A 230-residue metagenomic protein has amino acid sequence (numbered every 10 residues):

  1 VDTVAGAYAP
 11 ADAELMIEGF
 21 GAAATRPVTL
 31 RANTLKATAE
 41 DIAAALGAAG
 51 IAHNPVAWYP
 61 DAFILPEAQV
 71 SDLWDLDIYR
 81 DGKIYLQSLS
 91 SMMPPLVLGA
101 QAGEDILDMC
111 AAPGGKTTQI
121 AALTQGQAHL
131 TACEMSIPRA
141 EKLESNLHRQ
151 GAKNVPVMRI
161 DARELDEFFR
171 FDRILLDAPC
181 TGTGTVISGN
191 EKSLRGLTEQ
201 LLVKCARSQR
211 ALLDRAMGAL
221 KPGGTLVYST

Functional and structural regions predicted by a protein language model:
V1-T230: S-adenosylmethionine
